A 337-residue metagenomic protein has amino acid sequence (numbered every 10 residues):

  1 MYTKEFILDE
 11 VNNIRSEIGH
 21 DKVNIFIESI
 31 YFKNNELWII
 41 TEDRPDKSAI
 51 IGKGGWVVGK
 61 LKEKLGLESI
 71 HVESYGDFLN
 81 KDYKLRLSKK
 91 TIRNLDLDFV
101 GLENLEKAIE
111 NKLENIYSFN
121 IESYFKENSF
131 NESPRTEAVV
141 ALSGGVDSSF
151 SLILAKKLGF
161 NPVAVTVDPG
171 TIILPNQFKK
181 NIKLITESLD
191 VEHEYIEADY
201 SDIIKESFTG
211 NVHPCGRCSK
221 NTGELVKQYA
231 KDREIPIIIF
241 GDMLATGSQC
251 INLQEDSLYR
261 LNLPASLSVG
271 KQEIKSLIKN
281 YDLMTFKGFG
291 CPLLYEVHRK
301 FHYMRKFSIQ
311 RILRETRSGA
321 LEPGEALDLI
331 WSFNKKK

Functional and structural regions predicted by a protein language model:
M1-F6, D46-S48, L142: Short, surface-exposed ligand-recognition loops at beta-strand->loop->(often short) alpha-helix junctions that present
M1-S29: N-proximal, solvent-exposed amphipathic alpha-helical segments enriched in charged/polar residues
H20-I25, Y31-K33, V58, K62 (+1 more regions): N-terminal accessory segments that target, anchor, or regulate ATP-driven/P-loop NTPase machines and associated
K33-W56: A short interface-forming secondary-structure element
S48-E63, K90-L95: Charge-rich, low-aromatic oligomerization/scaffolding segments with amphipathic character
K62-R86: A short amphipathic beta-strand at an alpha->beta junction
F78-A141, S148-K337: Nucleotide-activated chemistry modules centered on ATP-dependent adenylation/adenylyltransferase
